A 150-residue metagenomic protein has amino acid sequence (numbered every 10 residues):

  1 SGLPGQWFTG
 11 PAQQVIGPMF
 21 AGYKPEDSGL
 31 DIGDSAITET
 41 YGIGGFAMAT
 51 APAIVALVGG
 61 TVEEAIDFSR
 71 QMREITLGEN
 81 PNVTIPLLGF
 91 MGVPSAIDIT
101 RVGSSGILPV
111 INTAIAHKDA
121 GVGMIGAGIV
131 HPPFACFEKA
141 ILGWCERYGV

Functional and structural regions predicted by a protein language model:
S1-V150: Anaerobic metallocofactor- and corrinoid-dependent redox/one-carbon enzyme cores, especially those from methanogenesis
